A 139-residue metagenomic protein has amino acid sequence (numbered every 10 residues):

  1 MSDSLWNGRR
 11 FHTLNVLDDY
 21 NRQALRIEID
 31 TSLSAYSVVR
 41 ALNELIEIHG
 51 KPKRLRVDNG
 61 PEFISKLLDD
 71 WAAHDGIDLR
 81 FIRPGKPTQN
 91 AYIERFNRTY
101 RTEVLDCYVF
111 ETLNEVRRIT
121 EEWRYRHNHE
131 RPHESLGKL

Functional and structural regions predicted by a protein language model:
M1-L139: Charged DNA-binding/catalytic regions of mobile-element recombinases
